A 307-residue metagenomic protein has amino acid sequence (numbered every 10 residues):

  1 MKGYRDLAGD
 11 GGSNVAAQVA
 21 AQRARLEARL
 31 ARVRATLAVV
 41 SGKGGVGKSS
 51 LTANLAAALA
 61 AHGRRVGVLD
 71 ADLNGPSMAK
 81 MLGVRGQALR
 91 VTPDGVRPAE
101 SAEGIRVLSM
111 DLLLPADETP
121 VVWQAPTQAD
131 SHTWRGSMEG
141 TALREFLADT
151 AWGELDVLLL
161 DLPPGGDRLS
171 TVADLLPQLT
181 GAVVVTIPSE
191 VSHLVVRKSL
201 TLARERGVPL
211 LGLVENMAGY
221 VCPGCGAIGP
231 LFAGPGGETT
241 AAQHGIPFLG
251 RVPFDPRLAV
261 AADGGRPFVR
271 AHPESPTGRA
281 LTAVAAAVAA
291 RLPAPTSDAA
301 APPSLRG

Functional and structural regions predicted by a protein language model:
M1-V46, Q87, A285, L292 (+1 more regions): Extreme N-terminal, non-catalytic leader segments that precede Walker-type/kinase nucleotide-binding cores
V19, D149-W152, D156-D263: Conserved catalytic-core segment of NTP-binding enzymes
V33, G44, D70, M78 (+8 more regions): Residue-level signature of catalytic and energy-coupling elements of molecular machines, predominantly ATP/GTP-dependent
T36-L73, L200: Walker A/P-loop phosphate-binding motif and the immediately C-terminal alpha-helix
R65-G67, A71-V122: Phosphate-binding loop that captures ATP/GTP phosphates
L114-A173: Phosphate-binding/switch loop-helix module in NTP-utilizing enzymes
G264-T277: C-terminal boundary of histidine-terminating zinc-finger modules
A283-A287, T296-G307: A short, charged, Gly/Pro-tolerant segment at domain boundaries
